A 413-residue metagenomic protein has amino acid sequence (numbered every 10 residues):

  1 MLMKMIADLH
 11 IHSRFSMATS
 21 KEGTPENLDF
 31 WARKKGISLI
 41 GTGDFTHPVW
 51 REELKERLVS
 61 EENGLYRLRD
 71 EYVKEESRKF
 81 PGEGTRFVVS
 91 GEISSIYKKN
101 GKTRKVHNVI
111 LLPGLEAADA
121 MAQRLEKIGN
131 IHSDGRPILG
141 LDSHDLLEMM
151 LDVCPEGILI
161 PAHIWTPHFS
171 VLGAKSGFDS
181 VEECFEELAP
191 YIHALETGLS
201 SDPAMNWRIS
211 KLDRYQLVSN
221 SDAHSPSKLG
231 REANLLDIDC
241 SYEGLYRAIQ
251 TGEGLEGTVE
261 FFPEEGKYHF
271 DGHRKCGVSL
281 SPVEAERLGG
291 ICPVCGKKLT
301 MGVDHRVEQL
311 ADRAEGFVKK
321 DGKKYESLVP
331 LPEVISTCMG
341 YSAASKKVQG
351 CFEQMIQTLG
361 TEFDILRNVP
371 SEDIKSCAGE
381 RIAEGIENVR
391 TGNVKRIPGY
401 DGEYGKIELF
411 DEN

Functional and structural regions predicted by a protein language model:
M1-M5, F30, P48, V59 (+8 more regions): C-terminal functional module detector
K4, G23, R51-H193: Extended substrate/RNA-proximal surfaces in nucleic-acid metabolism proteins
D8-L9, I40-D44, V88-G91, I160-A162 (+2 more regions): Active-site neighborhood of phospho(di)ester-bond hydrolases with catalytic His/Asp-centered motifs
I11-T24: Active-site mouth loops of central-metabolism enzymes
R14-S16, T42-R51, I96, A117 (+3 more regions): Active-site environment of divalent metal-dependent phosphoester hydrolases
M17-S20, R51-K55, F169-S176, W207 (+2 more regions): Histidine/acidic-residue-rich catalytic or RNA/ligand-binding cores of hydrolases and nuclease-related proteins
F30-W50, I158-I160: Divalent metal-dependent hydrolysis catalytic cores, especially in the metallo-beta-lactamase
G177-L229: Internal metal/ion-chelating core segments
